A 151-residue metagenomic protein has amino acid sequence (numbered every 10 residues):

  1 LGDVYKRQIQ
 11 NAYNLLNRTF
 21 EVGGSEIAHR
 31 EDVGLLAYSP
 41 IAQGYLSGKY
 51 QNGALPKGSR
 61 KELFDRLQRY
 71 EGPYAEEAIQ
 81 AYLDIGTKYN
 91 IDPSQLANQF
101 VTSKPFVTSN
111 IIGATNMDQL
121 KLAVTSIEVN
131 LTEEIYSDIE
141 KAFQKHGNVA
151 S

Functional and structural regions predicted by a protein language model:
L1-Y5: Short, small-residue-biased leader/transition segments that mark boundaries at the very start of proteins
K6-Q10, G34-L36, T108-I111: Structural preference for beta-strand elements that scaffold enzyme active sites
I9, A28, L35-Y38, Y82 (+3 more regions): Conserved, mostly hydrophobic/aromatic
Y13-N17, S39-L46, F100, N116: Glycine-rich beta-alpha junction loops
V22-E26, Q99: Alpha-helical segments flanking ligand/cofactor-binding loops in enzyme cores
E26-I85: Glycine-rich, positively charged active-site loop/lid region within alpha/beta enzyme cores that binds and organizes
E71-E128: Conserved short secondary-structure transition element at the edge of the structured enzyme core that lines
T102-S103, M117-Q144, N148-S151: C-terminal amphipathic alpha-helical "assembly" element that mediates oligomerization/partner interfaces or acts as
